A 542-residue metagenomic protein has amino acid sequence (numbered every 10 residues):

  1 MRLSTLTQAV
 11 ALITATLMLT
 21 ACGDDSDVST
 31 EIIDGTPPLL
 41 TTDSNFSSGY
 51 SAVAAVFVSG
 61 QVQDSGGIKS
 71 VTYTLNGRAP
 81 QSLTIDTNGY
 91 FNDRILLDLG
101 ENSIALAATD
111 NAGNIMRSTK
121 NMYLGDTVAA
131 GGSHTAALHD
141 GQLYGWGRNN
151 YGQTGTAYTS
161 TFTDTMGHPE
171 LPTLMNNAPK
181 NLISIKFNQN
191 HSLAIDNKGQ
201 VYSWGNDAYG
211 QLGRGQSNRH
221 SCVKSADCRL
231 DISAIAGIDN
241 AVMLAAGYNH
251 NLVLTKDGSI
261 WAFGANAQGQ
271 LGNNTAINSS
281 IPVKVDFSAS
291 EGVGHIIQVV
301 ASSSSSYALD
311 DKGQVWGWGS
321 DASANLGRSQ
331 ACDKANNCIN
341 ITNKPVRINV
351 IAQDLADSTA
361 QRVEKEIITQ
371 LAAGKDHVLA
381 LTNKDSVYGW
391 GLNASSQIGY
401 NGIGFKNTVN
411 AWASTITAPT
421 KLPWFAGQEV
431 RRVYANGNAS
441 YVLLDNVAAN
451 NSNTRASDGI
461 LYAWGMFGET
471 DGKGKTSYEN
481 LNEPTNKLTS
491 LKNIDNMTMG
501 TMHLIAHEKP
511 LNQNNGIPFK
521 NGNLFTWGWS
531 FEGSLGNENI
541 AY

Functional and structural regions predicted by a protein language model:
V10, G23-L39, D43-S44, N121-Y542: Eukaryote-biased RCC1-like beta-propeller repeat architecture
M18-A21: C-terminal motif of bacterial Sec signal peptides marking the signal peptidase cleavage site
F46-A54: Short, solvent-exposed loop/linker segments at the N-terminal edge of repeated beta-sheet extracellular domains
V58-V62: Aromatic/hydrophobic beta-strand junction motif of beta-rich domains
Q63-S70: Extracellular acidic loop/turn motifs
R94-E101: Surface-exposed, short loops/turns at beta-strand junctions within beta-sandwich domains
N111-R117: Short, exposed coil/turn segments at beta-strand boundaries within extracellular/luminal domains
